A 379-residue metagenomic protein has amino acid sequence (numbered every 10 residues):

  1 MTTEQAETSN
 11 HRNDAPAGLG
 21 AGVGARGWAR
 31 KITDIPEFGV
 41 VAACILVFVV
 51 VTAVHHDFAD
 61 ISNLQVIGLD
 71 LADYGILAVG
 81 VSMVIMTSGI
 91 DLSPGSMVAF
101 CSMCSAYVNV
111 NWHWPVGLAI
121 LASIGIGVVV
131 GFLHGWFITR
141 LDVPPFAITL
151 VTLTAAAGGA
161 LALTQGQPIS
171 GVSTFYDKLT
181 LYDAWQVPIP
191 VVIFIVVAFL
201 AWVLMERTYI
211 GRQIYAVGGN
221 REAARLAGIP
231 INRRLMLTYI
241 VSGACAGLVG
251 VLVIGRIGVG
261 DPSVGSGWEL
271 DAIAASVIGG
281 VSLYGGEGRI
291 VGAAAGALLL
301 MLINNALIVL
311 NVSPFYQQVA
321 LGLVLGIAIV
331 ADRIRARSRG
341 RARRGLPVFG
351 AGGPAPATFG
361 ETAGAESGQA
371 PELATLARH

Functional and structural regions predicted by a protein language model:
M1-I45, V49, L226, P230-R233 (+1 more regions): Cytosolic-side transmembrane-helix boundaries in multi-pass membrane proteins
K31, L141, P145-T208, R234-L237 (+2 more regions): Transmembrane helix-bundle core of multi-pass membrane transporters and related energy-transducing complexes
A43-A59, T87, A160-Q165, A201-Y209 (+1 more regions): Structural signal for alpha-helical transmembrane segments and their membrane-water exit/capping regions in multi-pass
I45-W112, W136-V143, S276, G280-I290 (+1 more regions): Single transmembrane alpha-helix segments in multi-pass membrane proteins
L71-V81, S96-F100, F132, V151 (+4 more regions): Hydrophobic alpha-helical segments embedded in the membrane of multi-pass proteins
H113-L153, A295-G296: Alpha-helical transmembrane segments within multi-pass membrane transporters and channels
W114-S123, V128-H134, W185-G260: Helix-loop-helix "hairpin" substructures at the membrane interface of multi-pass membrane proteins
A246, R256-G322: Transmembrane alpha-helical segments in multi-pass inner-membrane proteins
